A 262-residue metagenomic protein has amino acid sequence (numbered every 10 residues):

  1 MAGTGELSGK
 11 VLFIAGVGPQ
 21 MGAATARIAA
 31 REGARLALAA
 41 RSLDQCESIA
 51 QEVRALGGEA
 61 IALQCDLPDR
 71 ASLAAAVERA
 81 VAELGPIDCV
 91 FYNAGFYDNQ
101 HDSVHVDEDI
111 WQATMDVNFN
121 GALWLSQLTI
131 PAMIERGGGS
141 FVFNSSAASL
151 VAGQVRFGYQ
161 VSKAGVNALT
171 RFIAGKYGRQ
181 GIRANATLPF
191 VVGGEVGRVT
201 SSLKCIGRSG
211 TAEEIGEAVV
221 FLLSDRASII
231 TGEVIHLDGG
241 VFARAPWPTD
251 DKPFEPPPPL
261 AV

Functional and structural regions predicted by a protein language model:
A2, Q100, T231-V262: Short C-terminal tail/terminal secondary-structure segment of NAD(P)H-dependent dehydrogenase/reductase domains
G18-Q20: Conserved glycine-rich cofactor-binding loop
H101-S103, D107-Q112, T200: Substrate-binding pocket helix/loop in short-chain dehydrogenase/reductase
S126, S162, T170: Active-site helix of classical SDR
P131, G175-K176, S228: Alpha-helical segment proximal to the catalytic Tyr-Lys
S146: Residue(s) in the substrate-gating loop at a strand-loop-helix junction that position the organic substrate next
R179, A186-T187, T200-G239, L260-V262: C-terminal helical subdomain
